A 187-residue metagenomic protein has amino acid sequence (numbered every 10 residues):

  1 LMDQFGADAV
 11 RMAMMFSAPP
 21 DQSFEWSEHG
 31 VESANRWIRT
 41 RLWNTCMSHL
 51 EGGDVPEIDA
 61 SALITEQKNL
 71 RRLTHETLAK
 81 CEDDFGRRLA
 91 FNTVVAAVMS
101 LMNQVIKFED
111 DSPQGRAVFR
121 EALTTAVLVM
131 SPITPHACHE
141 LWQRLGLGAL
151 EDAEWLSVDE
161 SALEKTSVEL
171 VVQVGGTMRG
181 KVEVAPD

Functional and structural regions predicted by a protein language model:
L1-A117, E160: Long, charged, mostly alpha-helical binding arms that flank functional sites
Q22-E28, N103-A117, E121-D187: Basic, alpha-helical terminal appendages of large translation-related enzymes
